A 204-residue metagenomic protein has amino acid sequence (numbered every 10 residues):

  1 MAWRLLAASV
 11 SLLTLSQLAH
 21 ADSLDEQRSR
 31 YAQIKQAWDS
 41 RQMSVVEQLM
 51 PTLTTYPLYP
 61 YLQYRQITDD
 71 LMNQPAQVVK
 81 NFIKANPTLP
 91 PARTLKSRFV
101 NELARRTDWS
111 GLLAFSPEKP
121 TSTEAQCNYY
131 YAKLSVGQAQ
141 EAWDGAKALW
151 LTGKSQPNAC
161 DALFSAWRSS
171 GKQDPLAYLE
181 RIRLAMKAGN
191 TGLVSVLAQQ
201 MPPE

Functional and structural regions predicted by a protein language model:
L6-T14: Bacterial N-terminal signal peptides
H20-E204: Alpha-helical solenoid repeat scaffolds
